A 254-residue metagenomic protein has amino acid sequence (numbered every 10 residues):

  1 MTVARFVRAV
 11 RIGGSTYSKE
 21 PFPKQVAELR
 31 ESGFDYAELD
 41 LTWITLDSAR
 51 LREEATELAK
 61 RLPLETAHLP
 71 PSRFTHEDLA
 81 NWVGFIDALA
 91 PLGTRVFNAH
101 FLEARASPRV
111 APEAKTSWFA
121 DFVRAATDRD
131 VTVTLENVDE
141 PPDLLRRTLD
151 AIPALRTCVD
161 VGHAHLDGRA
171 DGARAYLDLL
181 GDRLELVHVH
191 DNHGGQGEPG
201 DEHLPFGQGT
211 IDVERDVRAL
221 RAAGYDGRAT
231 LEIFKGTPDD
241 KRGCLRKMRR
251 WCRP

Functional and structural regions predicted by a protein language model:
T2-R11, K19-G33, A88, L92-R95 (+2 more regions): Histidine-acidic metal/acid-base catalytic patches
T16-K24, L39-E53, P71-A80, A104-R109 (+4 more regions): Acidic-and-aromatic substrate-binding clefts and catalytic sites of carbohydrate-active enzymes
R30, R61-L62, F74-T157, L166 (+2 more regions): Active-site acidic/histidine proton-transfer and metal-coordination neighborhood in alpha/beta enzyme cores
D35, P63-E65, E185: Structural register of leucine-rich repeats
Y36-E38, T66, T134-L135, C158-V159 (+1 more regions): Generic enzyme active-site microenvironment
R52, E113-T116, E214: Short, surface-exposed alpha-helical segments at coil->helix boundaries
R52-A59, R246-W251: Short, aromatic/basic amphipathic alpha-helical patches
L58-P70: Short, structured active-site "lid" loops
